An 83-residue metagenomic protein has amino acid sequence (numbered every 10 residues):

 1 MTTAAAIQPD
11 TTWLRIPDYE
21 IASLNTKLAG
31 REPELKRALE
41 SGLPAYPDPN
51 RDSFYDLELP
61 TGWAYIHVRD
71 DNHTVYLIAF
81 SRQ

Functional and structural regions predicted by a protein language model:
M1-E34: Arg/Lys-rich, positively charged N-terminal/basic patches that mediate binding to nucleic acids
M1-Q8, A38-E40, L57-Q83: Enriched for short, Lys/Arg-rich terminal
T11, Y19, Y46-R51, G62: Intrinsically disordered, low-complexity segments enriched in proline/serine/threonine
L24-T26, P49, R82: Post-signal peptide N-terminal regions of Sec-secreted extracellular proteins
A29, P47-P49, D70: Homeobox/homeodomain signature
P33-L59: A short, surface-exposed loop/turn module that caps and links secondary-structure elements
